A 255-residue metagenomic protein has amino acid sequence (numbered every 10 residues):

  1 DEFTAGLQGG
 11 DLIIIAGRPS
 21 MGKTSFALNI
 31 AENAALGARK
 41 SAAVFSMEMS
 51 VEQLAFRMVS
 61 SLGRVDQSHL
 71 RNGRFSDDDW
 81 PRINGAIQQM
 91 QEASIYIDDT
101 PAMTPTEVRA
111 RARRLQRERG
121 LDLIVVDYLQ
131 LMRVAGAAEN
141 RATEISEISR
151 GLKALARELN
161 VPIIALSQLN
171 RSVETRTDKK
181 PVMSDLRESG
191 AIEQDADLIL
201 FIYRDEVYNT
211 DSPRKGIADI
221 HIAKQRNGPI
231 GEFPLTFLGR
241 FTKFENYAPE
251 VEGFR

Functional and structural regions predicted by a protein language model:
D1, S25, N29, N33-G120 (+2 more regions): Cytosolic-facing regulatory segments adjacent to core modules
F3-G10: Phosphate-binding P-loop
I13-I14, A43: Short hydrophobic/aromatic beta-strand immediately N-terminal to the Walker A/P-loop
P19: The conserved Walker
G22: Conserved glycine(s) of the Walker
A43, M47, L121-L166: Helical hairpin unit composed of two closely spaced alpha helices linked by a short loop
R57-D66, L129-K153, V173-K179, I220: Conserved P-loop NTPase nucleotide-binding/switch module
T104-L123, A138, R150-N160, R171-R255: C-terminal regions of RecA-like/P-loop NTPase motor modules
